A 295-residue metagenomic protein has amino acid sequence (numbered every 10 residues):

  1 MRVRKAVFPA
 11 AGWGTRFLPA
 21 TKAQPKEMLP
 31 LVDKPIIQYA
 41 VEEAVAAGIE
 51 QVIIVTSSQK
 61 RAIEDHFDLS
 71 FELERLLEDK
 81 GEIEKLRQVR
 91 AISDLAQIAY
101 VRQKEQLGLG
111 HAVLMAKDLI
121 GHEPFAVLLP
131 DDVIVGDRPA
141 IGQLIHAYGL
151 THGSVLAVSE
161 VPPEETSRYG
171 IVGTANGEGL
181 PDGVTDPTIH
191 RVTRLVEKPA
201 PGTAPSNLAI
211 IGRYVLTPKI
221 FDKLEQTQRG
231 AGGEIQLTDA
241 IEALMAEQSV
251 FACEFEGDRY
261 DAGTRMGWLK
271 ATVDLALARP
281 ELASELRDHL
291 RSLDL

Functional and structural regions predicted by a protein language model:
M1-A6, E285-L290: Positively charged, low-complexity intrinsically disordered leader regions
R2-D79, P139-Q143: N-terminal glycine-rich phosphate-binding loop and ensuing alpha1 helix
K5, E50-V52, Q97, P124 (+3 more regions): Residues at the starts of beta-strands that form the adenosine-phosphate
G12, S58, D132, P139 (+2 more regions): Alpha-helix/helix-capping structural signal
M28, I98-Y100, S154, V250-A252 (+1 more regions): Conserved beta-strand scaffold positions in the cores of enzyme catalytic domains, especially in NTP/NDP-utilizing
I36-Y39, H111-M115, A240: Well-ordered alpha-helical segments embedded in enzymatic catalytic cores
E72-R75, I83, V89-N176, L216-P218 (+1 more regions): Conserved beta-loop-beta/alpha segment of the NTase-like Rossmann-fold superfamily that binds/positions NTPs
A126, I145-G149, E178-D288: Catalytic-core segments of class I nucleotidyltransferases/pyrophosphorylases that form NMP-activated intermediates
